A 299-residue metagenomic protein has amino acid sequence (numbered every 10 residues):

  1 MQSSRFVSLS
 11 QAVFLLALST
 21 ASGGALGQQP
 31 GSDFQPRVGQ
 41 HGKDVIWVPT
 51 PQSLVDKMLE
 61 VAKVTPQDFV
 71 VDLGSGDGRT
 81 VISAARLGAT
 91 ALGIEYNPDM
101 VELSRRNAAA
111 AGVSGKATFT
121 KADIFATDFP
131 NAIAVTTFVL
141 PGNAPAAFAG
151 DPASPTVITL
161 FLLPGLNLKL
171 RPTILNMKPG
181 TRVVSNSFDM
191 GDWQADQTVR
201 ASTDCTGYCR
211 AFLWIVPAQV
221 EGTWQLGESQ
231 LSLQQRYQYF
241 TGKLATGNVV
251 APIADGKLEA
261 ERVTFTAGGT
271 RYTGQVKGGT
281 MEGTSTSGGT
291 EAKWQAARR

Functional and structural regions predicted by a protein language model:
T20-S22: N-terminal signal peptide c-region/cleavage motif recognized by signal peptidases
A25-F69: S-adenosyl-L-methionine
G78-I82: Glycine-rich SAM-binding Motif I of class I
T90-E95: Conserved SAM-binding motif I beta-strand of class I
S104-R105: Conserved SAM-binding loop
G112-I124: Conserved SAM-binding strand-loop segment of SAM-dependent methyltransferases
G142-A147, V157-T159, P164-Q219: C-terminal substrate-binding/active-site "lid" region of AdoMet-derived donor-dependent transferases
A218-K293, R298-R299: Central antiparallel beta-sheet cores of small beta-barrel/beta-sandwich binding domains
